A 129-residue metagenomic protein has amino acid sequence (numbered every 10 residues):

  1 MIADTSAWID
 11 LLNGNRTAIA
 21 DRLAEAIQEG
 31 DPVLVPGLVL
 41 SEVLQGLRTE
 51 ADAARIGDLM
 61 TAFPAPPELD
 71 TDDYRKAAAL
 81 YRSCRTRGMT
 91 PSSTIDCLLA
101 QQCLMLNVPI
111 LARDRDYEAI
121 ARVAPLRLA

Functional and structural regions predicted by a protein language model:
M1-V35, Q45-D58: Short, well-structured N-terminal submotif of metal-dependent ribonuclease cores
D4, P36, S92-S93, D114: Histidine- and aromatic-rich ligand-binding microenvironments
D4-T5, V43, A77, C103: Generic structural signal for small/hydrophobic residues in well-ordered secondary structure, especially within
W8-I9, L40-V43, Y117: A generic structural signal for short hydrophobic patches within well-formed alpha-helices
A20, L40, A53-I56, Y74-A78 (+1 more regions): A general structural signal for well-ordered alpha-helical segments in protein cores
A65-R113: Active-site neighborhoods of divalent-metal-dependent phosphate/nucleic-acid chemistry enzymes
A119-R122, R127-L128: A beta-strand edge to alpha-helix "cap/lid" segment located at domain peripheries
